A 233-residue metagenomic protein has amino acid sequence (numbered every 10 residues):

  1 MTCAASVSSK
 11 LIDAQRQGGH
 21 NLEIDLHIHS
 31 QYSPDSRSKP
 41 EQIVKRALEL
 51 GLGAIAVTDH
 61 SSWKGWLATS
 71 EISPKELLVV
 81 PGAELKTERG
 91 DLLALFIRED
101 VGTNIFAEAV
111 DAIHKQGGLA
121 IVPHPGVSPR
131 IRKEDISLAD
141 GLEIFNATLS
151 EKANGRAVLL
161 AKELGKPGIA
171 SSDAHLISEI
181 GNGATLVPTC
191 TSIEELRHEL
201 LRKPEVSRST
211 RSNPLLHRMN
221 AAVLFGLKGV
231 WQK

Functional and structural regions predicted by a protein language model:
T2-P34, P40-K45, W66-A68, I72-P81 (+3 more regions): Charged catalytic cores and adjacent phosphate/nucleic-acid-binding surfaces used for phosphate/nucleic-acid chemistry
R37, H60-W63: Generic alpha-helical scaffold signal
V44, V57, V79, V110-I113: Hydrophobic aliphatic residue packing
V44, W63-W66, A107-V110: Generic structural signal for well-ordered alpha-helices, preferentially at hydrophobic/aromatic core positions
R46-S61, L119-I121: Divalent metal-dependent hydrolysis catalytic cores, especially in the metallo-beta-lactamase
L93, I97, V101-I113: Structured beta-strand-rich core segments of catalytic domains in phosphoester-bond hydrolases
